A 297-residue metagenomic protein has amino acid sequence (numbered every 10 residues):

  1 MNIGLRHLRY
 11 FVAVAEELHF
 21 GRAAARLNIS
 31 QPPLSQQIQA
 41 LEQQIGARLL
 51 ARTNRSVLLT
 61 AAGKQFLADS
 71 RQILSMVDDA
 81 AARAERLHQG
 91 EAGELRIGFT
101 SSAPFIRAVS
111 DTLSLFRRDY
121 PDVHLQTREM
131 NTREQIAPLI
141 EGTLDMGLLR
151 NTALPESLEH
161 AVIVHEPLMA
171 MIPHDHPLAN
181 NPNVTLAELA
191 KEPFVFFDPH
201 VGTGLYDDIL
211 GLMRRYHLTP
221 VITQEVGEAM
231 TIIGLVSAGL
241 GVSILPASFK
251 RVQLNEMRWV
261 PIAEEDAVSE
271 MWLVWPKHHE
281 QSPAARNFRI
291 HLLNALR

Functional and structural regions predicted by a protein language model:
M1-Q37, F66: N-terminal short secondary-structure element
N2-I3, Q72, L87, D111-L115 (+5 more regions): Short beta-strand-centered segments that line the small-molecule binding cleft or hinge of alpha/beta clamshell
Q31-P32, A82, H88-Y120, H124-R128 (+2 more regions): N-terminal winged-helix
E42-K64: A short LG(V/I)-centered, amphipathic sequence patch enriched for acidic residue(s) preceding the LG motif
I106-V109, F194-Y216, Q281-R289: Secondary-structure junction motif
N131-I136, I140-L144, L149, P199-V260: Hydrophobic hinge/microswitch elements
E159-P199, V268-H278: Hydrophobic/proline-rich hinge and linker segments of small-molecule sensing/allosteric domains, predominantly
M257-R297: A late-sequence structural motif
